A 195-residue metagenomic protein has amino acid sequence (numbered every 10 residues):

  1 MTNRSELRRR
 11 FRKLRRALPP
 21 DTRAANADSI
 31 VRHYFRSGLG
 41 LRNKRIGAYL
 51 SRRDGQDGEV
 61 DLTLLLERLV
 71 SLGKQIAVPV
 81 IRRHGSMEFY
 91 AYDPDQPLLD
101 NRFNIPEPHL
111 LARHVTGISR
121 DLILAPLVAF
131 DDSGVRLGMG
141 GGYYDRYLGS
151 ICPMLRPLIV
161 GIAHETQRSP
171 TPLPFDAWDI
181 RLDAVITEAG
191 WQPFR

Functional and structural regions predicted by a protein language model:
M1-I118: N-terminal active-site beta-alpha-beta segment that forms phosphate/nucleotide-binding and substrate-recognition loops
M1-R9, K13-A17, H109-H114, I118-I123 (+2 more regions): Surface-exposed, charge/polar-rich loops and edge strands
I46, I123-L124: Receiver (REC) domain switch-region micro-motif
R52, A129, W191: Flexible, active-site-proximal loop/turn residues at the rims of small-molecule/cofactor binding pockets and catalytic
G58, D132-G141: Glycine/threonine-rich flexible loop motifs
L64-S71, M139-I151: A short, gly/pro- and small-residue-rich
D93-D95, L137-Y144, D176: Short, surface-exposed, charged loop/turn segments at secondary-structure junctions
